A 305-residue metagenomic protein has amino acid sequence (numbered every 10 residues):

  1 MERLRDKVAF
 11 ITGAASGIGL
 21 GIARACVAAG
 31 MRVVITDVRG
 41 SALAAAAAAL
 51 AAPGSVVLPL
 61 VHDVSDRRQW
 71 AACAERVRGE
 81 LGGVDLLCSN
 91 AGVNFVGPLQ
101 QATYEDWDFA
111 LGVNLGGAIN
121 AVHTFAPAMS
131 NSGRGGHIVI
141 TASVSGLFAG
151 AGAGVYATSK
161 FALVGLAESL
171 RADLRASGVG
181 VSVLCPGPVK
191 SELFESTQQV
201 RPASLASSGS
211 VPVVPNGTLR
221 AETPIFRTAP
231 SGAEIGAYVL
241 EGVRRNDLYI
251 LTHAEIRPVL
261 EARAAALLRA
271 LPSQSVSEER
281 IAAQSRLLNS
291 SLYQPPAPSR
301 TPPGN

Functional and structural regions predicted by a protein language model:
E2-V34: Canonical Rossmann dinucleotide-binding motif of NAD(H)/NADP(H)-dependent dehydrogenases/reductases, specifically
G40-S41, V61-A72, Y104: The beta1-alpha1 cofactor-binding region of Rossmann-like NAD(H)/NADP(H)-dependent oxidoreductases
P98-L99, T103-L111: Substrate-binding pocket helix/loop in short-chain dehydrogenase/reductase
Q100, G150-V155: Active-site loop immediately N-terminal to the catalytic Tyr-X3-Lys motif of short-chain dehydrogenase/reductase
V122, S159: Active-site helix of classical SDR
S143: Residue(s) in the substrate-gating loop at a strand-loop-helix junction that position the organic substrate next
A176-A254: SDR active-site lid
